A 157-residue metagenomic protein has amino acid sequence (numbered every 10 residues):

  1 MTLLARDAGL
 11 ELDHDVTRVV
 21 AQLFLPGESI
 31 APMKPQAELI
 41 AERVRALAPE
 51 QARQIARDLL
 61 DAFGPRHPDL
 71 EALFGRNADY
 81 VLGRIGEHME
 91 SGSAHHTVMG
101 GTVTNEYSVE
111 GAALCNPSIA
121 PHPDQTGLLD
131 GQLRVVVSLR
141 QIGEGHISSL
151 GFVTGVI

Functional and structural regions predicted by a protein language model:
M1-I157: Beta-rich carbohydrate-recognition and catalytic domains
